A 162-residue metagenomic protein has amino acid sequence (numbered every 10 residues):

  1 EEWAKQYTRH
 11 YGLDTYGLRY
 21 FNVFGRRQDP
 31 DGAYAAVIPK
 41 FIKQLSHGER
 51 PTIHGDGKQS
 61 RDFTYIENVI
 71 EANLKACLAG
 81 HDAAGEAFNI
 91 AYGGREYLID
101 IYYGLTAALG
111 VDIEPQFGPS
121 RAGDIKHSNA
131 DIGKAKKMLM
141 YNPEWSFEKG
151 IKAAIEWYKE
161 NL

Functional and structural regions predicted by a protein language model:
E1, G32-P39, D62-F63, R95: Short-chain dehydrogenase/reductase
E1-Y16, F21, I42-H47: Active-site Tyr-X1-5-Lys
W3, Y7, V37, F41 (+2 more regions): Hydrophobic alpha-helix immediately C-terminal to the catalytic Tyr-X-X-X-Lys motif of short-chain
L13-A36: Flexible, glycine-rich beta-alpha linker
G17, A35-F41, E156, L162: Residue-level signature of transmembrane alpha-helix interfaces in integral membrane proteins
L45-L162: C-terminal substrate-binding subdomain of Rossmann-fold SDR/epimerase-dehydratase oxidoreductases
